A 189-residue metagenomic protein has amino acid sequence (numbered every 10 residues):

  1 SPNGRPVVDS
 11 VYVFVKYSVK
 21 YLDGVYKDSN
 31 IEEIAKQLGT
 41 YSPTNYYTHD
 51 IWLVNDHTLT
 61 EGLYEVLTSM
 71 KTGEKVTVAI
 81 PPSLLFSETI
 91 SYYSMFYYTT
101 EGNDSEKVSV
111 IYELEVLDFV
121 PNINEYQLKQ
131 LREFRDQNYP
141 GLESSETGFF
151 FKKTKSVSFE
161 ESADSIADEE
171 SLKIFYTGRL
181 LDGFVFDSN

Functional and structural regions predicted by a protein language model:
S1-N189: Cross-family detector of peptidyl-prolyl cis-trans isomerase
